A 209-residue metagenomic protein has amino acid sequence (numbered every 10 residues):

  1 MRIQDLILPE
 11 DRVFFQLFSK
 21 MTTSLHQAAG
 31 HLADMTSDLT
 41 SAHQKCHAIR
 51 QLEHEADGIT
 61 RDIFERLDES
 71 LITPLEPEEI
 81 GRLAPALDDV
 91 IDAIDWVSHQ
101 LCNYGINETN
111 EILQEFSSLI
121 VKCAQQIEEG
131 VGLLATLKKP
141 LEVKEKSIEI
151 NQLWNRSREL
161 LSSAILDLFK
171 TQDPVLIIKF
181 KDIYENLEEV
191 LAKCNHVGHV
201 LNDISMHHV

Functional and structural regions predicted by a protein language model:
M1-V209: Cytosolic, long alpha-helical scaffolding segments
